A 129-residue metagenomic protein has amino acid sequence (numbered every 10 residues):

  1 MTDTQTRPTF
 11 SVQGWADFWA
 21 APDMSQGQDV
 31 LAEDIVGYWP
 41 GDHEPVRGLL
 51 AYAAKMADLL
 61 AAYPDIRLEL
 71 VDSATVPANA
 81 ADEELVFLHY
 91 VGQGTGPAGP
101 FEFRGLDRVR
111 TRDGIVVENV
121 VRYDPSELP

Functional and structural regions predicted by a protein language model:
M1-P129: C-terminal and inter-domain tail/linker signature
